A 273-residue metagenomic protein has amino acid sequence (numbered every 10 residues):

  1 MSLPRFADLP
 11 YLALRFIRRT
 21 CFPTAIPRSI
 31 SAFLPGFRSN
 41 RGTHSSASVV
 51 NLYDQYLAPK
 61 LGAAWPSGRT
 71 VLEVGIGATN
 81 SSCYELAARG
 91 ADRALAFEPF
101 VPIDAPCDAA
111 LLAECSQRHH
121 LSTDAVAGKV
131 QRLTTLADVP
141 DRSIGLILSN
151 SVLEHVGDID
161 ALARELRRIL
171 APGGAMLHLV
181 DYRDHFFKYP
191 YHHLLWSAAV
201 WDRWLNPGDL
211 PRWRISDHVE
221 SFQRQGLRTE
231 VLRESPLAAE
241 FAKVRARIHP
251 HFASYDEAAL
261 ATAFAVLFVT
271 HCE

Functional and structural regions predicted by a protein language model:
L3-R5, E220-R224, R228-E273: A C-terminal cap/extension of S-adenosyl-L-methionine-dependent methyltransferases that defines the acceptor-substrate
S67-A78: Conserved class I S-adenosyl-L-methionine
S81-L136: Class I SAM-dependent methyltransferase SAM/SAH-binding core
L136-I147: A short acidic, Gly/Pro-enriched loop at the edge of an enzyme's catalytic core that lines a small-molecule cofactor
G145-G157: A short SAM/SAH-binding and catalytic strip from SAM-dependent methyltransferases
D160-A175: A short glycine-rich, Lys/Arg-flanked "PGG" loop and its adjoining helix->strand segment in the class I
A175-V200: Conserved class I S-adenosyl-L-methionine
A199-S216: Acceptor-substrate binding/catalytic loop of class I
